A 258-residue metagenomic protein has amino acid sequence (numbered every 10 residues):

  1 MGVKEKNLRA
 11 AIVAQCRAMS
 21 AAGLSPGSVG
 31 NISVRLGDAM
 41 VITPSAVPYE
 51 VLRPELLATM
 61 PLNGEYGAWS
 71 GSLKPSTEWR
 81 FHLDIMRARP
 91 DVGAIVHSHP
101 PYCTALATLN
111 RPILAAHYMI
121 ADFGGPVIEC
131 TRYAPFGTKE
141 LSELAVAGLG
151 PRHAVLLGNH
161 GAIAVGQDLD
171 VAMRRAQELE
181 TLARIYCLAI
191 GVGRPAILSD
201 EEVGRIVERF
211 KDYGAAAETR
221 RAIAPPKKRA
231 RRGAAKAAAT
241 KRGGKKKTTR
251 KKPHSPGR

Functional and structural regions predicted by a protein language model:
M1-A237, K241-R258: Glycine-rich flexible loops
